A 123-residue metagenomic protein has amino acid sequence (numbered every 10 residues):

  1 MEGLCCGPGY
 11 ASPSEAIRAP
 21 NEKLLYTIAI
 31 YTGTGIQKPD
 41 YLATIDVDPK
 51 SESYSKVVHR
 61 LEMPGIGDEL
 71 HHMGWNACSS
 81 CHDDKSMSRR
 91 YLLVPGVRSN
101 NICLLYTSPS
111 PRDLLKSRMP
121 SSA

Functional and structural regions predicted by a protein language model:
E2-P20, H72-S88: Structural signature of eukaryotic scaffold interfaces centered on beta-propeller domains
I30, P95-V97: Short loop/turn segments immediately following the C-termini of beta-strands
I36-Y41, N100-L104: Structural motif
A43-D46: Beta-propeller blade signature
V58-H71: Surface-exposed loop and turn segments in beta-propeller and other repeat-based domains that flank or scaffold
Y106-P111: Conserved small/polar residues in nucleotide/adenosyl-binding loops
M119-A123: Hydrophobic alpha-helical segments, chiefly the membrane-spanning helices and signal/signal-anchor peptides
